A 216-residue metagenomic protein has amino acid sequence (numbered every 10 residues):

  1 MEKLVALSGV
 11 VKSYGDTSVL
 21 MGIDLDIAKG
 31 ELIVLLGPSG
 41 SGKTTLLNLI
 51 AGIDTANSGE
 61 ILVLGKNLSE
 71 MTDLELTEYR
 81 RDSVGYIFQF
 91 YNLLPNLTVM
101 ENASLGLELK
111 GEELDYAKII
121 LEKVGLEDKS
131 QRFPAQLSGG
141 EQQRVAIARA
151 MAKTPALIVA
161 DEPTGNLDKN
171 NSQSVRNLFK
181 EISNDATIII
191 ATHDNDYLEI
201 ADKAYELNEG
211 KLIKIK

Functional and structural regions predicted by a protein language model:
A51: Helix-to-loop junction immediately C-terminal to a conserved catalytic motif
G59-N67: Conserved ABC transporter NBD signature motif
L68-G85, I182-N184: ABC ATPase NBD coupling module
L97-S104: Short coil-to-helix segment of the ABC ATPase nucleotide-binding domain corresponding to the Q-loop/switch region
R132-A135, K153, N184: Conserved signature/switch motifs of ABC ATPase nucleotide-binding domains
F133-Q143: Conserved ABC ATPase signature
I158-D161: Catalytic Walker B motif of ABC-type/P-loop ATPase nucleotide-binding domains
